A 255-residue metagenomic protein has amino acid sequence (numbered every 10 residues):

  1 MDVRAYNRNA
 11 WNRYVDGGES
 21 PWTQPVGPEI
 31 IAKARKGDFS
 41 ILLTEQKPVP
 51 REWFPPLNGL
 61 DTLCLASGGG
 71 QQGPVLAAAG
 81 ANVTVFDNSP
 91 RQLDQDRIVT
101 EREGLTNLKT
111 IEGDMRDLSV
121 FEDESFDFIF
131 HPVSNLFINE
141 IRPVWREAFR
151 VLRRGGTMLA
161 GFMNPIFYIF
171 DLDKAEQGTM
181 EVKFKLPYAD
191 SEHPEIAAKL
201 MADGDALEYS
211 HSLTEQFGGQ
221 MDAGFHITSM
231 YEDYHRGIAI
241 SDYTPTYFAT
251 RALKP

Functional and structural regions predicted by a protein language model:
Q24-D61: Conserved alpha-helix/loop element of class I SAM-dependent methyltransferases that forms part of the SAM/SAH-binding
P55, L60-D117: Class I SAM-dependent methyltransferase SAM/SAH-binding core
R116-I129: A short acidic, Gly/Pro-enriched loop at the edge of an enzyme's catalytic core that lines a small-molecule cofactor
D127-R142: A short SAM/SAH-binding and catalytic strip from SAM-dependent methyltransferases
R142-T157: A short glycine-rich, Lys/Arg-flanked "PGG" loop and its adjoining helix->strand segment in the class I
T157-P194: Conserved class I S-adenosyl-L-methionine
L207-M230: Short alpha-helix
A223-F225, A239-P255: Core SAM-dependent methyltransferase catalytic element
